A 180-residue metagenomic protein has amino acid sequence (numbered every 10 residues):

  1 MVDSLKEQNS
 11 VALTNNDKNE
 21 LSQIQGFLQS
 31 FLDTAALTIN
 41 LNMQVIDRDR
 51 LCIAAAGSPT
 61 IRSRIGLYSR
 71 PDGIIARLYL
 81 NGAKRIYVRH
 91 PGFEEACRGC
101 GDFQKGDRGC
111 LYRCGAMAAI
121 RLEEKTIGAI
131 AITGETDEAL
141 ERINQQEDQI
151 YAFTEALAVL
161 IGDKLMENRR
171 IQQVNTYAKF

Functional and structural regions predicted by a protein language model:
V2-T34, G128-F180: Juxtadomain coupling helices with adjacent low-complexity linkers
V2-Y112: Structured interaction and signal-relay segments at domain junctions
D33-N42, L80-K84, R113-L122, L140-E141 (+1 more regions): Phosphate-binding glycine-rich loops and adjacent basic patches that engage nucleotide phosphates, nucleic-acid
N81-I150: Sensory/regulatory domains in signal-transduction proteins
